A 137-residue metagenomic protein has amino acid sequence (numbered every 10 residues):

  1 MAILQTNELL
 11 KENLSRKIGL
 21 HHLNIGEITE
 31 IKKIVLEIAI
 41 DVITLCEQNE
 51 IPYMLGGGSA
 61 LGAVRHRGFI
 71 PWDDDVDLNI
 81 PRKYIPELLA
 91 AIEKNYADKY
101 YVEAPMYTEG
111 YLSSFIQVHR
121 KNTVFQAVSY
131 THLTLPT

Functional and structural regions predicted by a protein language model:
A2-L55: Helical scaffold of the NTase/Pol beta-like nucleotidyltransferase catalytic core
I28, K32, D74, L78-P81: Flexible, glycine- and charge-enriched loops at secondary-structure boundaries
I38, N79-V118: Metal-dependent nucleotidyltransferase catalytic core
I43-V76: Active-site nucleotide-donor binding segment shared across nucleotidyl transfer reactions
Y53-G56, Y101-E103, L133: A structural signal for short, well-ordered beta-strand segments and their strand-loop junctions that often border
D73, D77, F115, L133: Extracellular structured ligand-interaction cores
Y111, R120-S129: Anion-recognition interface
T131-T137: Conserved small/polar residues in nucleotide/adenosyl-binding loops
